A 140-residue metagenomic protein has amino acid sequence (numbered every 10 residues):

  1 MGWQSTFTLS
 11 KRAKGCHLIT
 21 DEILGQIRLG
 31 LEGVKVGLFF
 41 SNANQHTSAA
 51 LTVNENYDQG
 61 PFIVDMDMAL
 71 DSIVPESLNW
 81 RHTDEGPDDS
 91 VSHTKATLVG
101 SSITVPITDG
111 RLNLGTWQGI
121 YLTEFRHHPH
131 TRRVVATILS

Functional and structural regions predicted by a protein language model:
M1-S140: Active-site histidine-anchored catalytic micro-motif
